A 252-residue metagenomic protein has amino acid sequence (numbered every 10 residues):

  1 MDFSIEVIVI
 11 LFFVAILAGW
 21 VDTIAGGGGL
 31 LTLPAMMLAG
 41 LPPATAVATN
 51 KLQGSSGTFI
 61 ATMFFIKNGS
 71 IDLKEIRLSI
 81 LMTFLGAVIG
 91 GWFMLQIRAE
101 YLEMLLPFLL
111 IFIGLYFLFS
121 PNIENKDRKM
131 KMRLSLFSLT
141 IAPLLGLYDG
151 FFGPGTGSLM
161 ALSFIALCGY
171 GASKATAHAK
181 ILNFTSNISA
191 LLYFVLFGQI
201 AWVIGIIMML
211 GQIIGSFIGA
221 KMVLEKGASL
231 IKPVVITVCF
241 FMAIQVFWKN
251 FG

Functional and structural regions predicted by a protein language model:
M1-P42, D127-T176: Selected transmembrane alpha-helices and immediately adjacent juxtamembrane segments of polytopic inner-membrane
V7, L41-S56, Y101-L110, G146-G155 (+1 more regions): Structural signature of hydrophobic alpha-helical transmembrane segments
F13, L17, L52-S55, F59 (+11 more regions): Hydrophobic residues within alpha-helical transmembrane segments of multi-pass solute transporters/permease subunits
L41-N50, D72-L78, G169-K180: Membrane-interface alpha-helices at helix entry/exit sites of multi-pass transporters
A48-Y101, N187-P233: Selective hydrophobic functional segments
F59-S70, A99, P107-R133, F241-G252: Transmembrane helix exit motif
L144-P154, A190-G198, G205, M242-G252: Hydrophobic alpha-helical transmembrane segments in multi-pass integral membrane proteins
